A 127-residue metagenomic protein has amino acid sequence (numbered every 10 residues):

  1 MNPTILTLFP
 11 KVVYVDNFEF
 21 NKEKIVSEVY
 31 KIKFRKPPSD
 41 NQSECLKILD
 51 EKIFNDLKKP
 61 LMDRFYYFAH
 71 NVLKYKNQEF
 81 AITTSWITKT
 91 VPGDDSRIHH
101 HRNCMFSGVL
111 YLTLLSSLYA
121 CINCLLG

Functional and structural regions predicted by a protein language model:
M1-Y75, D95: Non-heme Fe(II)/2-oxoglutarate
L6-L8, E79, T90, H100: A generic structural signal for short, solvent-exposed coil/turn residues that cap or connect secondary-structure
P10-V12, A81, C104-F106: Residues at beta-strand starts and edge strands
F65-F68, W86-T90: A short linear-motif detector with a strong N-terminal bias
K74-S85: A short coil-to-beta-strand element that immediately follows conserved catalytic motifs
I87-G127: Catalytic core of non-heme Fe(II) oxygenases with the double-stranded beta-helix
